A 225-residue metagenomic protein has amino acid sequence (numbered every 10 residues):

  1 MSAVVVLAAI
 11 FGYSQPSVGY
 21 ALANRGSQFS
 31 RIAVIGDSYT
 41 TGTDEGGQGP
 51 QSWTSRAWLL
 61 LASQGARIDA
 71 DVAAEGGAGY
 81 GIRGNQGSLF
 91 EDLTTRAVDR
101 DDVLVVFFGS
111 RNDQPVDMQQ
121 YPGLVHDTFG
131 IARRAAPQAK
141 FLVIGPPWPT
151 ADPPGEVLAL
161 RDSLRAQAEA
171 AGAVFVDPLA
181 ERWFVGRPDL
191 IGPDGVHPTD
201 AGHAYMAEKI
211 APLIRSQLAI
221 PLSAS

Functional and structural regions predicted by a protein language model:
M1-Y13: Hydrophobic membrane-insertion alpha-helices, especially the h-region of bacterial N-terminal signal peptides
I10-G76, T95-A97: Serine-esterase "nucleophile elbow" of acetyl-processing enzymes
T41-D44, A78-I82, D113-V116, T150-D152: A short acidic, helix-capping loop that chelates divalent metal ions and anchors anionic groups
G47-Q48, G87, I191-P193: Short glycine-enriched, charge-decorated loop/helix-capping segments at active-site entrances that position
A73-A78, P146-W148: Short linear capping/connector segments at secondary-structure termini
G77-G79, F184-V185: Short secondary-structure capping/turn micro-motifs that flank functional sites
A78-T95: Charged, often glycine-rich, active-site loop that binds/positions anionic groups
E91-A224: Alpha-helical cap/lid subdomain in secreted, periplasmic, or secretory-pathway luminal O-acyl-processing enzymes
